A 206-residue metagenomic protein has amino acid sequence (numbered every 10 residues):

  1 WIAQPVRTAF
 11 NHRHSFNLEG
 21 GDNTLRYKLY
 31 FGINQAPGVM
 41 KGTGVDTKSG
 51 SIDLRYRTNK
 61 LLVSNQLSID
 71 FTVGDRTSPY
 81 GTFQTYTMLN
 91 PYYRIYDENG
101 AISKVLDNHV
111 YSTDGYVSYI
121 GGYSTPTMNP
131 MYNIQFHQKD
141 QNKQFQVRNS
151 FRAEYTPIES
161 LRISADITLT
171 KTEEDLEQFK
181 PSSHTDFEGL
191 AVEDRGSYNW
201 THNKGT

Functional and structural regions predicted by a protein language model:
W1, V39-M40, S49-Q146, S164-T206: Surface-exposed loop/interface segments of Gram-negative outer-membrane beta-barrel transport/assembly proteins
W1-N17, Y27-T43: Short strand-turn segments of transmembrane beta-barrel domains in outer membranes, especially the first one or two
V6-T8, E19, G42-G44, R55 (+3 more regions): Generic marker of residues within folded, mature protein domains
N11, D22-N23, R57-L61, T156-I158: Outer-membrane beta-barrel channels and translocator barrels
N11-H14, T47-S51, V147-R152, T156: Short alpha-helical segments and helix-capping/turn motifs at coil-helix boundaries
N17-G21, Y30, D53-R57, Q66 (+2 more regions): Transmembrane beta-barrel domains of outer membrane proteins
L25-Y27, T127-M128: Acidic/polar, low-complexity linker and loop regions
L161: An active-site-proximal structural segment forming one wall of the substrate-binding cleft that immediately precedes
